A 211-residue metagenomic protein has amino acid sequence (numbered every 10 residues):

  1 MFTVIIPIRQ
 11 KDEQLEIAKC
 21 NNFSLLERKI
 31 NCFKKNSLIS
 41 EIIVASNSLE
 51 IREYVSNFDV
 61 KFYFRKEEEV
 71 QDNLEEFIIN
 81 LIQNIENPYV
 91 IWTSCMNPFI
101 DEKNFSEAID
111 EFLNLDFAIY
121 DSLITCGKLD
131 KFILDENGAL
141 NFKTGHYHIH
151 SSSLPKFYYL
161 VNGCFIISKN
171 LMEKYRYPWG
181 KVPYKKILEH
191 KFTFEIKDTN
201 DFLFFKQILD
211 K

Functional and structural regions predicted by a protein language model:
M1-A45: N-terminal glycine-rich phosphate-binding loop and ensuing alpha1 helix
R9, S94-C95, G127-K128: Histidine-centered beta-alpha loop that forms part of the nucleotide-sugar donor binding/catalytic region in diverse
R28, C32, E76-N80, N104-E111 (+1 more regions): Alpha-helical elements of Rossmann-like donor-binding domains used by nucleotide-donor carbohydrate transfer enzymes
I39, E86-N87, F117-D121: Short, high-confidence coil segments that cap the C-terminus of an alpha-helix and link into the following beta-strand
S46-I51, L171: Short, polar loop motifs at secondary-structure junctions
L49-T93, F99-E107: Short phosphate-binding loop-to-helix
P98-K191: Conserved core of the sugar-phosphate nucleotidyltransferase
F192-K211: Hydrophobic helical membrane-anchoring modules
